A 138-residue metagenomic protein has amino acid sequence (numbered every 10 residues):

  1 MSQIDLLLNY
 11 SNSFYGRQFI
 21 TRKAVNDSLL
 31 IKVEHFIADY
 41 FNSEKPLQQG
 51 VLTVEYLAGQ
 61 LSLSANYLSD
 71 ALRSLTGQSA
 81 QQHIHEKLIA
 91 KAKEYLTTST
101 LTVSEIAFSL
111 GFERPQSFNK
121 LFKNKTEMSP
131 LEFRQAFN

Functional and structural regions predicted by a protein language model:
M1-H35: An amphipathic alpha-helical interaction segment
Q3, A71, L88, L121: Residues within the DNA-recognition helix of helix-turn-helix
K23-L61, Q82-L101: A short, Lys/Arg-enriched amphipathic alpha-helix from helix-turn-helix/homeodomain DNA-binding modules
E55, N66, T102-E105, P115-Q116: Residues within helix-turn-helix
Q60, S109-L110, K125: Residues within the alpha-helical elements of helix-turn-helix
L68, S117-F118, F122: Short hydrophobic/aromatic patch on the recognition helix
L75-E113, Q135-N138: Terminal helix-turn-helix DNA-binding modules in bacterial transcription factors
K120-N138: …primarily DNA-binding HTH/wHTH and HhH modules…
